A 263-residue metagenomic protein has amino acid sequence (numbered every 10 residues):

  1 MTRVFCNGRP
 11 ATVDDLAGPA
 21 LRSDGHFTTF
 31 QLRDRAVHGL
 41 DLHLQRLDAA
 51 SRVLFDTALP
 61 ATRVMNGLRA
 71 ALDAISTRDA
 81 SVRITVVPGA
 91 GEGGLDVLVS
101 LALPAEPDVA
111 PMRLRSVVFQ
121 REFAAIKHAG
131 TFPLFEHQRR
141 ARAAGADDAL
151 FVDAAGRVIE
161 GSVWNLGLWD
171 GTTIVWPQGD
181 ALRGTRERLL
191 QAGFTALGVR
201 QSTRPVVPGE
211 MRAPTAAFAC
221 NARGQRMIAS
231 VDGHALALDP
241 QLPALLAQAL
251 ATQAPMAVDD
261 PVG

Functional and structural regions predicted by a protein language model:
M1-A70, V87, G91-G263: Helix-start/capping segments and mature chain N-termini
A71-S76: Phosphate/pyrophosphate-binding loops at sites that engage ATP/ADP/AMP, CoA/4′-phosphopantetheine, polyphosphate
T77-V86: Ordered, amphipathic secondary-structure segments that act as subunit-interaction surfaces in large macromolecular
